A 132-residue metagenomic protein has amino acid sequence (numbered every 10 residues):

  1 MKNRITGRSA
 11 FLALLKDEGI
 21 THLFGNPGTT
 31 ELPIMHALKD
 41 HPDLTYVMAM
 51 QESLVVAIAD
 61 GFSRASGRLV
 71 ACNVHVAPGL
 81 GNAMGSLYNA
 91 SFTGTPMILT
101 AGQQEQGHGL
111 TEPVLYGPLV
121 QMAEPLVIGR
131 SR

Functional and structural regions predicted by a protein language model:
M1-R132: N-terminal alpha/beta PP-like core and its mobile active-site loop of ThDP/TPP-dependent enzymes
